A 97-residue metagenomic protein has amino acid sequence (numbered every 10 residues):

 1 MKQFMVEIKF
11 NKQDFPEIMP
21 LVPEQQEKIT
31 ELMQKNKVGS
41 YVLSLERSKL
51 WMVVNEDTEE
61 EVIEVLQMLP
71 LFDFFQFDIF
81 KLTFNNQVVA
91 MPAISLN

Functional and structural regions predicted by a protein language model:
M1-N97: Conserved, structured core segments of small domains
